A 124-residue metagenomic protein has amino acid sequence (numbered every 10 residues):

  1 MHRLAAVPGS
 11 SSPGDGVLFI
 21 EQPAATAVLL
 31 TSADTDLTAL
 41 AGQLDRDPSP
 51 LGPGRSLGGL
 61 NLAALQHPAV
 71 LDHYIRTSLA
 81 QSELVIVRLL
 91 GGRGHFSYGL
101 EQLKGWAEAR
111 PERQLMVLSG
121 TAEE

Functional and structural regions predicted by a protein language model:
M1-E124: An N-terminal assembly and electron-transfer interface module characteristic of large anaerobic redox and radical
